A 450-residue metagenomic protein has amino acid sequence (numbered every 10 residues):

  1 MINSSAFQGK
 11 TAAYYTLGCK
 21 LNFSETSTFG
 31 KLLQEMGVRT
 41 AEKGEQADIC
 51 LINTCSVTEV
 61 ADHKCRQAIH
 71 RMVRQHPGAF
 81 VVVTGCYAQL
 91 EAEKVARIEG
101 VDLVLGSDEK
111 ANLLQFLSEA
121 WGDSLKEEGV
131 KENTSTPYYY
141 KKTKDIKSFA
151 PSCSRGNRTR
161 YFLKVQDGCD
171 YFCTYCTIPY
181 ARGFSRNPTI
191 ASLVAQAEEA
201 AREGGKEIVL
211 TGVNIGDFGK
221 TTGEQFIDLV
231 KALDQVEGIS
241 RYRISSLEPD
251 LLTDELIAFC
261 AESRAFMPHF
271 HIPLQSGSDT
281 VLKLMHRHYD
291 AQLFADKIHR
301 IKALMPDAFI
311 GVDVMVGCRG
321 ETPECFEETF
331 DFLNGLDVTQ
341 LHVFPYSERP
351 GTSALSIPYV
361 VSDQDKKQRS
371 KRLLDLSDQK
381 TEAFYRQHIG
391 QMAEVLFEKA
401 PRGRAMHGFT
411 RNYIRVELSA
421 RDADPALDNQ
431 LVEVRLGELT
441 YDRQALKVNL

Functional and structural regions predicted by a protein language model:
M1-T211, G216-D217, K231, E255 (+6 more regions): Proteins enriched for Cys/Gly/acidic motifs involved in redox and nucleic-acid/cofactor modification
S4, C153-S154, A258-E262, L274 (+4 more regions): Replace "in large, NTP-powered and nucleic-acid-processing enzymes" with "in large, NTP-powered factors and other
E45-Q46, D170, G277, P401-G403 (+1 more regions): Short strand-connecting beta-turns/loops that link adjacent beta-strands
L51, C86, L113, L210 (+7 more regions): Residue-level signal for inorganic ion chemistry
V81-V82, L90, R202-E324: Conserved SAM/AdoMet-binding glycine-rich loop
A111, Y171, G216, D250 (+3 more regions): Glycine-centered loop/turn positions within well-structured domains that cap or flank conserved ligand/cofactor-binding
E321, D337-V338: Contiguous mid-protein beta-loop-alpha structural module that forms a pocket-lining wall or clamp of enzyme active
S356-L450: Terminal RNA-binding accessory module
